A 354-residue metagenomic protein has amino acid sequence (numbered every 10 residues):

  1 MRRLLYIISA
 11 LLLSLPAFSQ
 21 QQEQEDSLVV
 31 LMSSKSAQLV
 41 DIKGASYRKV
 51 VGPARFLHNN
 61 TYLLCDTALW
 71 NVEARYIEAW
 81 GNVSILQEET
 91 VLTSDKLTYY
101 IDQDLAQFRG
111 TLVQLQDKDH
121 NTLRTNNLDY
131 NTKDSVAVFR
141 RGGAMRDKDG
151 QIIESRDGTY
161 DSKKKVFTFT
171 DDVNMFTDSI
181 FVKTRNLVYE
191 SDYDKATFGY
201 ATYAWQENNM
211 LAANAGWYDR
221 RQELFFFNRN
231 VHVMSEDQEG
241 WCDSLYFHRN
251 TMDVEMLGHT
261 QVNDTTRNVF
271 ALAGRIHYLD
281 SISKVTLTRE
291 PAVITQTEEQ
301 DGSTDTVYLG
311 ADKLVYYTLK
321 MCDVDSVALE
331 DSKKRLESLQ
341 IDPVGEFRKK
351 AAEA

Functional and structural regions predicted by a protein language model:
M1-Q24: Bacterial Sec-dependent N-terminal signal peptides
Q20-A354: N-terminal amphipathic/hydrophobic interface segments
